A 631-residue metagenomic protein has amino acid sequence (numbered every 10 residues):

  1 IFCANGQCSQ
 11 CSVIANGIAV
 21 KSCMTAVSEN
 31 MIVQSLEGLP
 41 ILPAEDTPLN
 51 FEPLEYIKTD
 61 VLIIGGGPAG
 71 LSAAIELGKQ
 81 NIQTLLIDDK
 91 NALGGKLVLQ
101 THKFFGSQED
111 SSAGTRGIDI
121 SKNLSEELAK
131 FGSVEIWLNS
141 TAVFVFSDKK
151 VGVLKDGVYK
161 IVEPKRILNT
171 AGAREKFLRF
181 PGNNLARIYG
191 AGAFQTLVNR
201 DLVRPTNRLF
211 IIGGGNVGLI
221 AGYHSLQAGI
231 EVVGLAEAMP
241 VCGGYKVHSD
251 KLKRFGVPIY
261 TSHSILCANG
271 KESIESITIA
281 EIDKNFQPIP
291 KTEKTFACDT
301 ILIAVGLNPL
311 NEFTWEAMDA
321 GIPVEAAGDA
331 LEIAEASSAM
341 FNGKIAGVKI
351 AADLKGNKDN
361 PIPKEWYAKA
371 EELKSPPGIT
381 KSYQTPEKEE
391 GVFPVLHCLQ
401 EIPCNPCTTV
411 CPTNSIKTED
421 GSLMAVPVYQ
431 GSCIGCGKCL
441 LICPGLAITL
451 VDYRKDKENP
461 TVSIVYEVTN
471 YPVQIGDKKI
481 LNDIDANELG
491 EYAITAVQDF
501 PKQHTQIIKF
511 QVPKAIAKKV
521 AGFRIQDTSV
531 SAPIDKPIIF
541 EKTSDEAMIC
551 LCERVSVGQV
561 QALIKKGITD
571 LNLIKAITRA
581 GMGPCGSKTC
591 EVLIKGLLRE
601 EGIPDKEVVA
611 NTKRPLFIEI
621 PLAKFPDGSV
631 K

Functional and structural regions predicted by a protein language model:
I1-V395, L399, D420, M424 (+5 more regions): Residues forming the flavin
V33-Q34, D499-V512: Short, solvent-exposed secondary-structure boundary/capping segments
L39-P40, A447, D483-E488: Short, charged beta-turn/beta-strand-edge "cap" motif at the junction between a beta-strand and an adjacent loop
I442-T461: Short, basic/aromatic beta-hairpin or loop at an interaction surface
V462-T469: Short alpha-helix capping/helix-loop boundary micro-motifs
P472-Q474: Short, well-ordered loop/turn sites that connect or cap secondary structure elements
N487-F500: Short beta-strand-centered aromatic/proline hotspots
